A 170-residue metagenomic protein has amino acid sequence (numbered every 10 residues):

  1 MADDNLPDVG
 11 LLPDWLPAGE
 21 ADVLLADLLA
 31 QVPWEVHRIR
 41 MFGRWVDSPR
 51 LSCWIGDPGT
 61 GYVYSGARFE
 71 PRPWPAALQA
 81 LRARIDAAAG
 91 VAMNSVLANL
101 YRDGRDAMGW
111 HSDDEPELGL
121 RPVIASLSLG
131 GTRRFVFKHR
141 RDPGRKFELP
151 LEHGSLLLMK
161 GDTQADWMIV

Functional and structural regions predicted by a protein language model:
M1-V170: Non-heme Fe(II) oxygenase metal-center motifs and adjacent flexible, charged/small-residue loops
